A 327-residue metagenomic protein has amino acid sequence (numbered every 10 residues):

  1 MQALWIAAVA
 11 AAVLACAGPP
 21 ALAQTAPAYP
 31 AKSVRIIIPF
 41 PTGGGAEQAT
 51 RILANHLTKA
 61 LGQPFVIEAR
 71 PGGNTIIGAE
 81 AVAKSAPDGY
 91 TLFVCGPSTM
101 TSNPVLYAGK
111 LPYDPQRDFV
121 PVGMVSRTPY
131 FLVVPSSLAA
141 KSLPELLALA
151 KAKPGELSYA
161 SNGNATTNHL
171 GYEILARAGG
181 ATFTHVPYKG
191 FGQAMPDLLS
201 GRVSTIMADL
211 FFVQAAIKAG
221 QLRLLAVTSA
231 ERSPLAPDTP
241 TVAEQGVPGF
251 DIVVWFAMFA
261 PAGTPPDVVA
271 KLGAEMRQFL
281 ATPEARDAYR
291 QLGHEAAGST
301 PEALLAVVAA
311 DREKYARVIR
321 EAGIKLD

Functional and structural regions predicted by a protein language model:
M1-A31, P144, D327: Short, low-complexity disordered leader/linker segments with a strong preference for bacterial N-terminal type II
A23-R117, E156, G180-T205, A216 (+2 more regions): N-terminal (or domain-start) structured segment
A31, T50, A54, T58 (+16 more regions): Extracytoplasmic/secreted envelope proteins and their assembly/folding machinery, especially bacterial periplasmic
A31-S33, R177-A178, K218, E244 (+1 more regions): An extracytoplasmic/periplasmic, membrane-proximal ligand-sensing/linker region
K84-Y90, V105-Q193, V242, W255-A288: Hinge/capping helix and adjacent helix->loop/strand transition within the periplasmic-binding protein
V94-T99, S161, F191, A208-V213 (+3 more regions): Beta->alpha turn/N-cap motifs
R127, V213-A281, A310-E313: C-terminal lobe and pocket-closing loops of periplasmic/extracytoplasmic Venus-flytrap solute-binding proteins
